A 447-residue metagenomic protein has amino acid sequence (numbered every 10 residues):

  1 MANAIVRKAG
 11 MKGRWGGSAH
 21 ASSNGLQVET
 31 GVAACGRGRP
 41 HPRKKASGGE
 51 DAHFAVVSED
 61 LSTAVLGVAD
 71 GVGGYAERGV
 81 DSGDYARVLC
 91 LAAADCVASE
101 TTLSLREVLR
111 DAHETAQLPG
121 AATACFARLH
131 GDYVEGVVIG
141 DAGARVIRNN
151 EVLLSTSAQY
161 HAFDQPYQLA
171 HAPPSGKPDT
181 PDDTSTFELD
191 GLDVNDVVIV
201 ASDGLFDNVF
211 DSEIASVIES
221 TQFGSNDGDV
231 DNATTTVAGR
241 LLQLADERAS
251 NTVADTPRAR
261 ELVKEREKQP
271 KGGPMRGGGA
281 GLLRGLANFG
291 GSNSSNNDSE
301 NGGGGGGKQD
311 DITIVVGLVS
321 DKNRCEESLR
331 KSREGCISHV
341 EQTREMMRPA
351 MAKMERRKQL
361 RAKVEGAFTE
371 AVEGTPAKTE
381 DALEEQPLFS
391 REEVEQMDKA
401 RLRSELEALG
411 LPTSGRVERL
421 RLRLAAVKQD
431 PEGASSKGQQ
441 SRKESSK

Functional and structural regions predicted by a protein language model:
M1-G374, K378, K447: PP2C/PPM-type serine/threonine phosphatase catalytic domain
T379-K443: Basic helix-extension-helix modules of the SAP/HeH family
